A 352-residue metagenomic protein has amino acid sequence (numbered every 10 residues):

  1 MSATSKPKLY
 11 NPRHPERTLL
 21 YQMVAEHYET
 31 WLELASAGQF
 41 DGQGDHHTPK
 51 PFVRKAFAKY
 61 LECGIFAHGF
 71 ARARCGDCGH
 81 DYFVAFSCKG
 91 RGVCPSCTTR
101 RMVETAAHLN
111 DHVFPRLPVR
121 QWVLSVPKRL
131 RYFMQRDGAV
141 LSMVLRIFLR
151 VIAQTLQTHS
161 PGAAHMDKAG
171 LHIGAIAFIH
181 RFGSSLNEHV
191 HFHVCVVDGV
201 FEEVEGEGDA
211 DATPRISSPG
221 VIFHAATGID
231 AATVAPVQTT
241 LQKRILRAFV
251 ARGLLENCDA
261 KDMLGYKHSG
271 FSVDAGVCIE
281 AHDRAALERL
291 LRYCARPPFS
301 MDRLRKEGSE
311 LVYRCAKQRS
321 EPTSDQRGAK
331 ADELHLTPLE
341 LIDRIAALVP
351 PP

Functional and structural regions predicted by a protein language model:
M1-P352: Beta->alpha loop/short-helix hinge microenvironment recognizer with preference for catalytic Tyr/His contexts
